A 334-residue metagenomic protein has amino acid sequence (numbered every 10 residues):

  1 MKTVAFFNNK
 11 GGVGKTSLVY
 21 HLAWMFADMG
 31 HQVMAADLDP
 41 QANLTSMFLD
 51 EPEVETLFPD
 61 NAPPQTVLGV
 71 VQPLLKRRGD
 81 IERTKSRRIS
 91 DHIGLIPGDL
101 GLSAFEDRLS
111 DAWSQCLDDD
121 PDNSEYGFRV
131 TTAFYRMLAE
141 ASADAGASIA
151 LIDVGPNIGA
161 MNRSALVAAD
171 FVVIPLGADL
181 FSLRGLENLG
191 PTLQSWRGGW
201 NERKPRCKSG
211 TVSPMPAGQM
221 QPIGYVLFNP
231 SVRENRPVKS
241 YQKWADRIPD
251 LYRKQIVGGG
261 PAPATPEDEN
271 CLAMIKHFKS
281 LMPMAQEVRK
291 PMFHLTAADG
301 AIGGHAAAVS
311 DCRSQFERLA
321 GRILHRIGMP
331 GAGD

Functional and structural regions predicted by a protein language model:
M1-D334: P-loop NTP-binding core
